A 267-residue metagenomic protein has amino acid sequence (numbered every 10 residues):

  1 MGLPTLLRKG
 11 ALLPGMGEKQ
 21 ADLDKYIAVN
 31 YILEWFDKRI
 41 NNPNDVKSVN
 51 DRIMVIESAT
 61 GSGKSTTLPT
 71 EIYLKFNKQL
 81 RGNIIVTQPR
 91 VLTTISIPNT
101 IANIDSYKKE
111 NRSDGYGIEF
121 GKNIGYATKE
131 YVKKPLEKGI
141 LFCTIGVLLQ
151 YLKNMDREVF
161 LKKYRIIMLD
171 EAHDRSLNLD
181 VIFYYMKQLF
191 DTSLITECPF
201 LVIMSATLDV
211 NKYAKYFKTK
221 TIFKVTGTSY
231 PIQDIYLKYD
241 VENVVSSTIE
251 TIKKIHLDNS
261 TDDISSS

Functional and structural regions predicted by a protein language model:
M1-S267: P-loop NTPase motor module signature
